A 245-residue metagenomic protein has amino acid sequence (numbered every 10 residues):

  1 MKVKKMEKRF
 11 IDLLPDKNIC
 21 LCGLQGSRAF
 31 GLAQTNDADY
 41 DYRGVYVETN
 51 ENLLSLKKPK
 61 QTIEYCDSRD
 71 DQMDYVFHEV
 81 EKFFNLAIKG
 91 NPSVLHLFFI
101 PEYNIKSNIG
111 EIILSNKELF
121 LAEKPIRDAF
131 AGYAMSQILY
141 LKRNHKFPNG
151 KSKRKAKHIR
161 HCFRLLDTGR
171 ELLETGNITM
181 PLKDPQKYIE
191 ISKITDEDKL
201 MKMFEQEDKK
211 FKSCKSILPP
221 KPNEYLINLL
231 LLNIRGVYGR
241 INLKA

Functional and structural regions predicted by a protein language model:
M1-L24: Helical scaffold of the NTase/Pol beta-like nucleotidyltransferase catalytic core
K2-M6, Y75, E79, R154 (+1 more regions): Soluble or luminal CAZymes and related metallo-dependent hydrolases
K17-C20, D37, L230: Non-catalytic regulatory/linker segments of enzymes
L21-L24, L95-L97, E171-E174, T179: A structural signal for short, well-ordered beta-strand segments and their strand-loop junctions that often border
G26-S68, C162: Catalytic metal-binding acidic patch
L53-L141: A basic- and aromatic-enriched beta-loop-alpha substructure that forms the phosphate/nucleotide- and DNA/RNA-contacting
I105-G239: Conserved nucleotidyltransferase catalytic core and NTase-mimicking acidic/glycine-rich helix/loop elements in nucleic
